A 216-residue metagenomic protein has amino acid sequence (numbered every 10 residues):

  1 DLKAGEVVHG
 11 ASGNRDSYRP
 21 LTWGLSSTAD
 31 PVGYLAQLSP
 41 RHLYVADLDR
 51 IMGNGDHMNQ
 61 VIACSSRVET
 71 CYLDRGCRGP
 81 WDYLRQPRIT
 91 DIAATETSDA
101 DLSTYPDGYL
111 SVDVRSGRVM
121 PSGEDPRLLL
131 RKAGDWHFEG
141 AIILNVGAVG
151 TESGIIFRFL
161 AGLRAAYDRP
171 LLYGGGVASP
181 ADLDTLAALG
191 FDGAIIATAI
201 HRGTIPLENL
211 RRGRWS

Functional and structural regions predicted by a protein language model:
L2, L43-V45, E69-R75, R88-I92 (+4 more regions): Hydrophobic faces of well-ordered beta-strands that scaffold small-molecule active sites in alpha/beta enzyme cores
L2-R19, G79-V149: Conserved anion-binding
N14-L35: Short catalytic helix/loop segments, enriched in acidic residues and glycine and frequently bearing histidine
P31-Q86, F157-F159: N-terminal active-site wall of soluble small-molecule enzyme domains
Y34-S39, V61-S66, D99-Y105, R131-H137 (+1 more regions): Acidic (Asp/Glu)-rich catalytic clusters
D56-I62, S122-R131, E152-A161: Charged helix-capping and loop-helix junction motifs
S66-E69, Y83-T90, T104-Y109, H137-G140 (+3 more regions): Glycine-enriched alpha-helix->loop->beta-strand junction motifs that scaffold or abut catalytic
R75-D101, N145-G150, G175-A178, D182-N209: Glycine-rich phosphate-binding active-site loops on the catalytic face of alpha/beta enzymes
